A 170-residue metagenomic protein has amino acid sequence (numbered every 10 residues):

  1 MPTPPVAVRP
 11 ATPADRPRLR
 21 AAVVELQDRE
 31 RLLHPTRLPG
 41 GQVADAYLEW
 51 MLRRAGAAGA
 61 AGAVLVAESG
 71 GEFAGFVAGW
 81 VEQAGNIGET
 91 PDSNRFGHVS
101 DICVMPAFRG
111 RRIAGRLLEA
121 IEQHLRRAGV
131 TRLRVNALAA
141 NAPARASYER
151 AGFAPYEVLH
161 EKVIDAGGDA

Functional and structural regions predicted by a protein language model:
M1-P17, G168-A170: Conserved N-terminal entry element of GNAT/NAT acetyltransferase domains
Q27-L52: Conserved GNAT-fold acetyl-CoA-binding loop/helix
E49-L65, H98: A short helix-loop-beta-strand connector motif used in the catalytic cores of GNAT acetyltransferases and, in some
V66, E72-V81, H98, C103: Conserved beta-strand in the GNAT
F108, R112-A120: Conserved acetyl-CoA pyrophosphate-binding loop and the N-cap/start of the following alpha-helix in GNAT-like
L125-N136: Conserved GNAT acetyl-CoA-binding A-motif
R134-A144, E161-A166: Conserved beta-strand-loop-alpha-helix junction that forms the acyl-donor binding cleft
Y148, F153: Conserved active-site tyrosine of GNAT-family acetyltransferases
